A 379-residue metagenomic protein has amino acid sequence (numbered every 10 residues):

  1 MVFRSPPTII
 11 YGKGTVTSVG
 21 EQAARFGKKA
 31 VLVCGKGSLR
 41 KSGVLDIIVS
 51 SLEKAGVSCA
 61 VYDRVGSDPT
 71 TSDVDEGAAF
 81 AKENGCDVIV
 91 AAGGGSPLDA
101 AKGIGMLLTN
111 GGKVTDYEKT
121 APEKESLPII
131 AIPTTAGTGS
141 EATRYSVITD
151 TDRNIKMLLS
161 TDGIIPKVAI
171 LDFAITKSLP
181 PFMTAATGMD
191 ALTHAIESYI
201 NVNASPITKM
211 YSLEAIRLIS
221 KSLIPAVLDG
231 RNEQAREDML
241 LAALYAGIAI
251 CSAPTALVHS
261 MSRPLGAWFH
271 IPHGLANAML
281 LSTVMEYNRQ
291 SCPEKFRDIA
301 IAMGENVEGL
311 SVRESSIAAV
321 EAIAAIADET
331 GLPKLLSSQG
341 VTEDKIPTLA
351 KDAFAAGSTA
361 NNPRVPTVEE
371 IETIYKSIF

Functional and structural regions predicted by a protein language model:
M1-V88, L336: ATP/NTP phosphate-donor binding region
V16-V19, K41-V44, T71-D73, S96-K102 (+3 more regions): Short glycine/serine/threonine-rich phosphate/pyrophosphate-binding segments that cradle anionic phosphate groups
S72-A174: Glycine/threonine-rich beta-strand-loop-alpha-helix active-site module that forms ligand/phosphate-binding
G137, L244-N277, A356-A360: Glycine-rich phosphate/pyrophosphate-binding beta-alpha loops
Y145-A253: Carboxylate- and glycine-rich phosphate/diphosphate-binding segment that chelates Mg2+/Mn2+
W268-K345: Gly/Pro-rich interdomain helix-loop hinge
T342-F379: Short, amphipathic C-terminal "tail helix"
